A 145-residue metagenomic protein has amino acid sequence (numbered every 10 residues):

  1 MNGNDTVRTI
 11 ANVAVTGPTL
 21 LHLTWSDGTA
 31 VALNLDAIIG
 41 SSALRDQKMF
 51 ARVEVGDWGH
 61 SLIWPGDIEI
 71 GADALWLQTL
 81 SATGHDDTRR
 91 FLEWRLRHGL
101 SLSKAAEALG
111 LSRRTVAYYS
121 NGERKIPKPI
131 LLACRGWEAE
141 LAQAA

Functional and structural regions predicted by a protein language model:
M1-A145: Motif-centric detector for short Cys/His coordination patterns
